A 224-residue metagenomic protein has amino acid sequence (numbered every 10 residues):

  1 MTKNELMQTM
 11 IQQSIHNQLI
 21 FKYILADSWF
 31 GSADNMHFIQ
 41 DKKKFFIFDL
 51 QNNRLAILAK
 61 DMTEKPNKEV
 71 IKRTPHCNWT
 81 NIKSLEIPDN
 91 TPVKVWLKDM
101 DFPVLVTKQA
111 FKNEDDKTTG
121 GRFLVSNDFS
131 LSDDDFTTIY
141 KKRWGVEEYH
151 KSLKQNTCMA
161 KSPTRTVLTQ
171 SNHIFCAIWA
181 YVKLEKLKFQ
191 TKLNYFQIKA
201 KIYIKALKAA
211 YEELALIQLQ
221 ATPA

Functional and structural regions predicted by a protein language model:
M1-A224: Single, function-defining residue in the core of a domain
